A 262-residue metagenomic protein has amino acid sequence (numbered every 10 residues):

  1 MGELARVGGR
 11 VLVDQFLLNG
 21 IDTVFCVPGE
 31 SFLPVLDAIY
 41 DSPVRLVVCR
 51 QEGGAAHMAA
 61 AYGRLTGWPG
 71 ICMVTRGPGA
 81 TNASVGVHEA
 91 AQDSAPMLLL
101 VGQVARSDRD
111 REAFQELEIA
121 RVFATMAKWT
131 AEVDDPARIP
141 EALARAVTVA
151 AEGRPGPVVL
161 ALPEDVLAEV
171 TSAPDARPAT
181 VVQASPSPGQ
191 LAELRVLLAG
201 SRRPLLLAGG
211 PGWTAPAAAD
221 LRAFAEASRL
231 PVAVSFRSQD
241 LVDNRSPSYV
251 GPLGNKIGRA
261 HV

Functional and structural regions predicted by a protein language model:
M1-H261: N-terminal alpha/beta PP-like core and its mobile active-site loop of ThDP/TPP-dependent enzymes
